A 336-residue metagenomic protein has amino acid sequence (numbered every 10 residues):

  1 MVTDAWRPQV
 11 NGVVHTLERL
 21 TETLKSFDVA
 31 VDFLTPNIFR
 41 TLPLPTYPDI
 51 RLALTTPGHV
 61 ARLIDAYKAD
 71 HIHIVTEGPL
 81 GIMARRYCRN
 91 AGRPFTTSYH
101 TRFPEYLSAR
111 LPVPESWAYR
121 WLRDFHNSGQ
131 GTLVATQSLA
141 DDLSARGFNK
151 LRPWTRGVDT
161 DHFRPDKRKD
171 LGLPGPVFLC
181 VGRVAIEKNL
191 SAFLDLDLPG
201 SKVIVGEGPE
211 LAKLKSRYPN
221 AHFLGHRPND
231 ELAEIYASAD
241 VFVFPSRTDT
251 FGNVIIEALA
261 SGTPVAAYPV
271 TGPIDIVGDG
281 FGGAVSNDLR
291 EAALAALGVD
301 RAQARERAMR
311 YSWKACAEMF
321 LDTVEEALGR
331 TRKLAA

Functional and structural regions predicted by a protein language model:
I64, H126, R227, E234-A239 (+1 more regions): Short alpha-helical donor nucleotide-sugar binding micro-motif in glycosyltransferases
P94-T96, E105-D124: Nucleotide-sugar donor phosphate/pyrophosphate-binding loop at the beta->alpha transition of glycosyltransferases
R120-D166: Donor nucleotide-sugar binding/catalytic pocket of nucleotide-sugar-dependent glycosyltransferases
D170-V203: Conserved donor-binding/catalytic core segment of Leloir-type glycosyltransferases
A212-E231: Nucleotide-activated donor-binding/catalytic signature segment of Leloir-type glycosyltransferases, i.e., the conserved
R247: Aromatic "clamp/platform" in nucleotide-sugar-dependent glycosyltransferases that forms part of the donor/acceptor
A260, P264-A267: Short hydrophobic beta-strand element within catalytic cores of glycosyltransferases and related nucleotide-activated
G298-K333: A charged, aromatic-enriched C-terminal amphipathic alpha-helix characteristic of glycosyltransferases across folds
